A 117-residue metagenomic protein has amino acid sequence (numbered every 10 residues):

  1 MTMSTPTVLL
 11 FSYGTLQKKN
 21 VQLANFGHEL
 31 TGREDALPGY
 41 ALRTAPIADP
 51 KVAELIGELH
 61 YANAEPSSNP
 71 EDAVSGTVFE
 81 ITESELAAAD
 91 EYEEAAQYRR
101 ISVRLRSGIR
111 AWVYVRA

Functional and structural regions predicted by a protein language model:
T2-A117: Glycine-aromatic micro-motifs
